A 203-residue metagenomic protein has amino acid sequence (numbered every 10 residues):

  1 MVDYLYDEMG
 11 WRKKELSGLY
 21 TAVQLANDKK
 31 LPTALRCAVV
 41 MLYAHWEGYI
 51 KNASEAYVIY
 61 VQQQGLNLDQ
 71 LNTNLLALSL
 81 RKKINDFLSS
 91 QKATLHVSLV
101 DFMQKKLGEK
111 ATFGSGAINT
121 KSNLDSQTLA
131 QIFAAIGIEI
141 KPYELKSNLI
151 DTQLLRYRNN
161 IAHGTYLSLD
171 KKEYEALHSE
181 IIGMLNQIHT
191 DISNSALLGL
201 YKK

Functional and structural regions predicted by a protein language model:
M1-C37, S54-Y57, L68-N74: Charged alpha-helical initiation segments
M1-G18, Q127-K203: Polyanionic, low-complexity intrinsically disordered segments
V2, V39-L42, A53, S98 (+2 more regions): A general marker of short, structured functional hotspots
D28, P32-A44, G164-L167, K171: Short, charged/polar micro-motifs that form catalytic or ligand-binding hotspots
K29, E55, Q62-Q63, L71 (+3 more regions): Flexible domain-boundary/linker segments
R36-Y43, E47, K51, E55 (+3 more regions): Non-catalytic, well-ordered alpha-helical scaffold segments
M41-L42, Y49, S54-E144: Helix-loop junctions and short alpha-helical segments
